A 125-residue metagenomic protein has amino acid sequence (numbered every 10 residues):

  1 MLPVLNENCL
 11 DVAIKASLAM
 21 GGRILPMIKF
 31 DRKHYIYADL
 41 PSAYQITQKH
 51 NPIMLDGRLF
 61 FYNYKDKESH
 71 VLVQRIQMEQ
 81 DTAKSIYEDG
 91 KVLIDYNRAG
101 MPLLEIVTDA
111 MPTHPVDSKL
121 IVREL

Functional and structural regions predicted by a protein language model:
M1-L125: Basic, nucleic-acid-interacting segments
